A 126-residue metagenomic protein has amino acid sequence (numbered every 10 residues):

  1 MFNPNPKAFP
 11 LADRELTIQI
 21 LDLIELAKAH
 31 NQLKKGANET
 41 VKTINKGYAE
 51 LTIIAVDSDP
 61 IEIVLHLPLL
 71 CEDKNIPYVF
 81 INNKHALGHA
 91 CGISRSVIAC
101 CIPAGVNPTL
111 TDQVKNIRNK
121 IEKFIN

Functional and structural regions predicted by a protein language model:
M1-Y48, A104-N126: Polybasic, low-complexity intrinsically disordered tails and interdomain linkers
N5-L11, A55, F80-A86: Short, functional N-terminal and low-complexity linear motifs
K35, I44, A49-I63, P68 (+1 more regions): Extracellular/luminal Protease-associated
V64-I125: Short basic, glycine-rich beta-strand/loop surfaces that mediate nucleic-acid
